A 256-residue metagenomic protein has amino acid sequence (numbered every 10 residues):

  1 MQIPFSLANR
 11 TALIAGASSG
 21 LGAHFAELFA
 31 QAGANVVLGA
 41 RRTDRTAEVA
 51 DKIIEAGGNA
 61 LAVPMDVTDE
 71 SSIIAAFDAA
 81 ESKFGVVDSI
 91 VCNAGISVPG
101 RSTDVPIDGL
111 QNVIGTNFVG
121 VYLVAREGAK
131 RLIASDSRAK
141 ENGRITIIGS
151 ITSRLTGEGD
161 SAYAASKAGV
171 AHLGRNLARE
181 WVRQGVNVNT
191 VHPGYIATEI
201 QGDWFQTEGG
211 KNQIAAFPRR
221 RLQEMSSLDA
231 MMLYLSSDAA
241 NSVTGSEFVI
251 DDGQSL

Functional and structural regions predicted by a protein language model:
T11, S18-S19: Conserved glycine-rich cofactor-binding loop
F84-G85, R221-I250, S255: C-terminal substrate-recognition "lid" of short-chain dehydrogenase/reductases
V91, V182, N187, V243-G245: Short, small/polar-rich loop/turn modules that mediate ligand/substrate recognition or access, typified
R101-S102, P106-I114, Q201, Q213: Substrate-binding pocket helix/loop in short-chain dehydrogenase/reductase
A125, S166, G174: Active-site helix of classical SDR
K130, R179-R183, N241: Alpha-helical segment proximal to the catalytic Tyr-Lys
S150: Residue(s) in the substrate-gating loop at a strand-loop-helix junction that position the organic substrate next
